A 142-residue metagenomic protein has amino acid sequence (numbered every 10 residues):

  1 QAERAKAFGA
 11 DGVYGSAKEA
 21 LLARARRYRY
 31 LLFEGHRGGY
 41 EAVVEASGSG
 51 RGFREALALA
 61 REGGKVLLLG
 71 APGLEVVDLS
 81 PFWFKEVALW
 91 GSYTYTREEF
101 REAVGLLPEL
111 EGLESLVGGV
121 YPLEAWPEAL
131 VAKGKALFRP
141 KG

Functional and structural regions predicted by a protein language model:
Q1-F53: Adenosine-nucleotide cofactor-binding segment
A2, E41-V44, L57, L67 (+3 more regions): Generic hydrophobic alpha-helical scaffold/packing signal
E3-A7, D11-G12, A58, E62 (+2 more regions): Charged/polar positions on well-ordered alpha helices
Y14, E41-A46, L67-A71, S92 (+1 more regions): Glycine- and other small-residue-rich loops at beta-strand/loop junctions that grip anionic moieties
S16-A20, S47-G48, G73-L74, Y95-E98 (+1 more regions): Short beta->alpha linker loops
L31, R54, R97, R101-G142: C-terminal hydrophobic helical "lid"/dimerization subdomain of Rossmann-like NAD(P)H-dependent oxidoreductases
G50-E109, P140-G142: Glycine-rich phosphate-binding loop and adjacent beta-alpha segment of Rossmann(oid) nucleotide-cofactor-binding
